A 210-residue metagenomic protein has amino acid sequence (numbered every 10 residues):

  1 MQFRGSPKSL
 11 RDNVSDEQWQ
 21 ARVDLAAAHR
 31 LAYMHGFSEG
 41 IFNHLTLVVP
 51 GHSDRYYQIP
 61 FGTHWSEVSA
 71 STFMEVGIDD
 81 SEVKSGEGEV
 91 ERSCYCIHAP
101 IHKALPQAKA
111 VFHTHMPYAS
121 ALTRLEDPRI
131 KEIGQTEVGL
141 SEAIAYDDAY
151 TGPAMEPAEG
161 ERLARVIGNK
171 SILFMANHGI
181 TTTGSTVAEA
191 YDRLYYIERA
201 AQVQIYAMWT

Functional and structural regions predicted by a protein language model:
M1-T210: Glycine-rich flexible loops
